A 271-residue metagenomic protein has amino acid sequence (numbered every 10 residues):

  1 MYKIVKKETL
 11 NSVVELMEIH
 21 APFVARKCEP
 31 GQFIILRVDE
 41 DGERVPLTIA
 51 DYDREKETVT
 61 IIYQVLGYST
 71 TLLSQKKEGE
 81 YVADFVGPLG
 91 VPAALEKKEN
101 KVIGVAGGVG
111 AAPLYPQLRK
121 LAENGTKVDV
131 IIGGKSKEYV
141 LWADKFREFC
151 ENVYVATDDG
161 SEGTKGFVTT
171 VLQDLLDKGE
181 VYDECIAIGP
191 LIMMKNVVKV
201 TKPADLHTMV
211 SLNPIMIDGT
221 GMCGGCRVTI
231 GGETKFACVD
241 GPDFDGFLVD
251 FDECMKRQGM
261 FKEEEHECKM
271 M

Functional and structural regions predicted by a protein language model:
M1-E80: Ferredoxin-reductase
K6, D51, V155-T157, V210 (+1 more regions): Structural signal for conserved beta-strand scaffold positions within catalytic alpha/beta enzyme cores
L36, A83-F85, V228: A generic structural signal for residues embedded in beta-strands
G42-D51, L89-K97, C238: Short, Lys/Arg- and Gly-enriched loop/turn segments at beta-strand edges
T71-I215: FNR/FR-type flavoprotein reductase catalytic core
P113, L191, N213-D243, K269-M271: Local cysteine-cluster metal-coordination motifs and their immediate loop/turn environment, predominantly Fe-S cluster
F236-D240, F244-M271: Short Fe-S-cluster ligation motifs
